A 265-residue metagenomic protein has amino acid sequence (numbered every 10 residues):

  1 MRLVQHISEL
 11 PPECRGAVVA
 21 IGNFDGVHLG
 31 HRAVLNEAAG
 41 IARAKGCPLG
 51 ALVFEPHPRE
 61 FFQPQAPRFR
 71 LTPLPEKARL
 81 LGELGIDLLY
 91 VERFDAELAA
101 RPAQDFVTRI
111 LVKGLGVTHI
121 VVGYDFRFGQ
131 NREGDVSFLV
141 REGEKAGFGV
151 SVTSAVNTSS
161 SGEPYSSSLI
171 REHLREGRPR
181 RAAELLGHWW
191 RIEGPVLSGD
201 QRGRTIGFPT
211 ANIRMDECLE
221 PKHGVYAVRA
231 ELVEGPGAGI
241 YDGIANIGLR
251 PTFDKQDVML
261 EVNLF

Functional and structural regions predicted by a protein language model:
R2-E9, F69-T72, Y90: Short acidic-hydrophobic, aromatic-tinged amphipathic segments that line or gate anion-handling sites
P11-P73: N-terminal catalytic cores of NTP/NDP-binding nucleotidyl/phosphoryl-transfer enzymes
H28, L81, I120, A182 (+1 more regions): Residue-level signal for inorganic ion chemistry
F69-K77, R101-V107: Glycine-rich, highly charged phosphate/nucleotide-binding loops
P73-Y90: A glycine-rich helix N-cap at a beta->alpha junction
E97-P209: Classical nucleotidyltransferase
G199-F265: Phosphate/ribose-recognition catalytic cores of enzymes acting on nucleotide-derived substrates
